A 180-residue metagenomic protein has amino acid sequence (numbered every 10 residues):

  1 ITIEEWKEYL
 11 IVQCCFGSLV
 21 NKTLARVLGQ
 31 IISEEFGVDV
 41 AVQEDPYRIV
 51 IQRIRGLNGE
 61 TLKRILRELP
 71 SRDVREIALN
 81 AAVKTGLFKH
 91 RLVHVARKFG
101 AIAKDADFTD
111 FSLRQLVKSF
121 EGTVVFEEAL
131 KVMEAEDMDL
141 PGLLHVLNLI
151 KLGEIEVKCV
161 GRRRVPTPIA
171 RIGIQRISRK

Functional and structural regions predicted by a protein language model:
I1-K180: Extended, highly charged accessory segments
